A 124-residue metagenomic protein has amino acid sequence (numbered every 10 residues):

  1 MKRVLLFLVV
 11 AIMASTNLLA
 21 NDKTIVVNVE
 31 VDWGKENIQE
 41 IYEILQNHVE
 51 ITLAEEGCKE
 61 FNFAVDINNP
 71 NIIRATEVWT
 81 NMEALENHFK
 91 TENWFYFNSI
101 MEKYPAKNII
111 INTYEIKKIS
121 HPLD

Functional and structural regions predicted by a protein language model:
V4-A14: Sec-dependent N-terminal signal peptides
V4-L5, N21-V26, N62-N68, S99-D124: Glycine-rich beta-strand-turn "strand-cap" elements at beta-sheet edges
T16-A20: Sec/Tat signal peptide C-region and signal peptidase I cleavage site
T24-D32, N62-F89: Short, well-ordered beta-strand segments in beta-rich or mixed alpha/beta enzyme and ligand-binding folds
I25-V65: N-terminal targeting signals for Sec/Tat export/insertion, comprising classic cleavable signal peptides
E36, N68-P70, T80, E92-Y96 (+1 more regions): Short alpha-helical
I51-K59, V78-N112: An amphipathic, aromatic/His-enriched active-site/gating alpha helix that lines ligand/cofactor pockets
